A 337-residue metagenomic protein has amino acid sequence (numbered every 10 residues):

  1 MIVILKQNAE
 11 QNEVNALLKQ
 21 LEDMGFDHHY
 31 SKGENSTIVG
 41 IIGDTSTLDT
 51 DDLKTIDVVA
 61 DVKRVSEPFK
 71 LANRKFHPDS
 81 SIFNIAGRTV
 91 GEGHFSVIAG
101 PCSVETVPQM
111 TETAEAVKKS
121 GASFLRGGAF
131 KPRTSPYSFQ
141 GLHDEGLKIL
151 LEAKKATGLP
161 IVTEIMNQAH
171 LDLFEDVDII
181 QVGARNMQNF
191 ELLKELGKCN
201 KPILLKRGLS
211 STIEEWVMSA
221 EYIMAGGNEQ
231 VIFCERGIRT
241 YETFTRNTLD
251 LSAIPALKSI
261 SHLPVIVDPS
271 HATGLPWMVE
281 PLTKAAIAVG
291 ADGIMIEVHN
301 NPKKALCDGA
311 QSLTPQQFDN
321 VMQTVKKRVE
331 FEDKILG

Functional and structural regions predicted by a protein language model:
M1-V97: Non-catalytic terminal accessory/regulatory regions of metabolic enzymes
K6, L142, G158-A169, D178-E191 (+3 more regions): Catalytic beta/alpha-barrel core
G93-F95, G121-S123, K155-I161, D176-D178 (+4 more regions): Short, well-ordered coil/turn segments that N-cap beta-strands
F95-E112, P136-Q140, V162-E164, G183-R185 (+2 more regions): Active-site mouth loops of central-metabolism enzymes
S96-P101, L125-G127, I161-T163, I180-V182 (+4 more regions): Hydrophobic faces of well-ordered beta-strands that scaffold small-molecule active sites in alpha/beta enzyme cores
R126-D144, N300-A310: Glycine-rich, proline-tolerant flexible connector loops at the mouths of alpha/beta enzymes
F139-T163, E195-P202, L251-V265, Q311-D333: Alpha-helix-loop-beta-strand connector modules within alpha/beta enzyme cores
C199-V298: Catalytic alpha/beta core domains of metabolic enzymes, predominantly
